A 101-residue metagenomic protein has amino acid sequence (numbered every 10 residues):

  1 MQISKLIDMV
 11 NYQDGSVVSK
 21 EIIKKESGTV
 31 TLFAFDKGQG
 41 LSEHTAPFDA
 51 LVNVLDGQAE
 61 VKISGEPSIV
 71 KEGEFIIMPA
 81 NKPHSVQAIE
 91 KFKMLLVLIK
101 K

Functional and structural regions predicted by a protein language model:
M1-S27, K62: A short, N-terminal "cap"/entry segment at the start of jelly-roll beta-barrel domains of the cupin/DSBH fold
S16, T31-A46: Conserved short histidine dyad/triad with adjacent acidic residue
K25, D36, V54, P79-N81 (+1 more regions): A short, compositionally biased micro-patch
T29, Q58-E60, P67, P83 (+1 more regions): Structural motif
F48-E60, S64: Glycine- and acidic-residue-biased ligand/ion/polar-headgroup-sensing regions
L55-D56, K71-E72, E90: A cytosolic small-molecule/anion-sensing beta-strand core signal
G65-A80: Short acidic-glycine-tyrosine-enriched beta hairpin
A80-K101: Ligand-binding loop in jelly-roll beta-barrel domains
